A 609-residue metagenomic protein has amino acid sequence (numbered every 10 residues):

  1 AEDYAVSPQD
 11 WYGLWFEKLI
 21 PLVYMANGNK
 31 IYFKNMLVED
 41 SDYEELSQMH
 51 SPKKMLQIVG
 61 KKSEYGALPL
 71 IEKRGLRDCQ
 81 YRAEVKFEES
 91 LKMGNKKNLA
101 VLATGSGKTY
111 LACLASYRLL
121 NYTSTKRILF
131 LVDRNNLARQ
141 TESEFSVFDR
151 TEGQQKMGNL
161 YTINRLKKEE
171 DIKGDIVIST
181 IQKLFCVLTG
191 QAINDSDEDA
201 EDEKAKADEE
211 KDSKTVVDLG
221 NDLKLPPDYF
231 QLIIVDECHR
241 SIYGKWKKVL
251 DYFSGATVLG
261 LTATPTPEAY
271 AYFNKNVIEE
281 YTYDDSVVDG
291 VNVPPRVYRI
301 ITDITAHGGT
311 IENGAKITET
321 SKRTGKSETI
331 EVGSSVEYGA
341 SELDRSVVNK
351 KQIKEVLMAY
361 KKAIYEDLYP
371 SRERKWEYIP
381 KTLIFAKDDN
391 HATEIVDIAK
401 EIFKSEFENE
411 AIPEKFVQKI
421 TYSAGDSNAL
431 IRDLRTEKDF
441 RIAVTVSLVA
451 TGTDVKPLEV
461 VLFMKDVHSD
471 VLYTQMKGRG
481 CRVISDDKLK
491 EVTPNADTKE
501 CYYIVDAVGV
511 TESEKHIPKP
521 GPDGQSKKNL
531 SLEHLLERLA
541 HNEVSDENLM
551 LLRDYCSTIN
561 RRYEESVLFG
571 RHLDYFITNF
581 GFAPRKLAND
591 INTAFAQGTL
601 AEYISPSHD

Functional and structural regions predicted by a protein language model:
A1-R127, N136-E152, D171-I176, Q182 (+5 more regions): ATP-dependent helicase/translocase motor core
W11-G13, F185, L232, V417-P522: Conserved RecA-like P-loop NTPase helicase motor core
L70-K73, K86-F87, V336-R345, E355 (+1 more regions): Long, largely alpha-helical accessory region at the distal end of helicase-like NTP-driven motors
N135, M157-K167, I181-C186, K387-D389 (+2 more regions): Conserved helicase motor
N136-T162, I398-F407: Conserved helix-turn-beta segment of the N-terminal RecA-like "Helicase ATP-binding" lobe in SF1/SF2 helicases
D175, K224, S334-A443: Conserved C-terminal RecA-like helicase domain
S196-G260: SF2 helicase catalytic motif II
Y270-I379: Interdomain helical connector at the RecA1-RecA2 junction of SF1/SF2 helicase-like NTPases
